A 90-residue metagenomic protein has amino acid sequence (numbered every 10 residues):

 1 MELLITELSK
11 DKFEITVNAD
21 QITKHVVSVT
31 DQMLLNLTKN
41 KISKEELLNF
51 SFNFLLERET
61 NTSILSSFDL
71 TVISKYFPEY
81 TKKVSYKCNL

Functional and structural regions predicted by a protein language model:
M1-K24: Short, charged/polar N-terminal "headpieces" of proteins
K12-E14, D31, R58-N61: Acidic, Ser/Thr/Gly/Pro-rich low-complexity intrinsically disordered regions that serve as flexible linkers
V26-Q32: Beta-strand/loop nucleic-acid-binding surfaces
Q32-K41: Short, surface-exposed linear segments at secondary-structure transitions and domain or protein termini
K41-N89: Acidic, low-complexity intrinsically disordered segments
